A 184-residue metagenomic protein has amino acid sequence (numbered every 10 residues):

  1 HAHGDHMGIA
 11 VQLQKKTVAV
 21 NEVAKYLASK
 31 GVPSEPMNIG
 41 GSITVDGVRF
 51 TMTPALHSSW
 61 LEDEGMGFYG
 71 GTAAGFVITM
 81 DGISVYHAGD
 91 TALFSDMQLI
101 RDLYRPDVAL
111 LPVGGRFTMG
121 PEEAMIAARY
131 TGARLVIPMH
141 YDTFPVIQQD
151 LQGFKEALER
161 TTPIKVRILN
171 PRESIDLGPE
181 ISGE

Functional and structural regions predicted by a protein language model:
H1-K16, N21-Y26: Di-metal (Zn2+ and/or Mg2+/Mn2+) metal-binding site signature of metallo-dependent hydrolases with the MBL/beta-CASP
I9-L13, K30, D96-I100, E123-A127 (+1 more regions): A short acidic, amphipathic alpha-helical/loop segment
Q14-T17, K30-M37, F50: Active-site regions of enzymes building and remodeling cell-envelope glycoconjugates
K15-E22, T51-S58, I78-G89, P106-G114 (+2 more regions): Metallo-beta-lactamase
Y26-P33, T44-R49, E62-D63, M119-E122 (+1 more regions): Short, charged, surface-exposed secondary-structure boundary motifs
G31-G41, M125-E184: Binuclear metal-ion centers of metallo-dependent hydrolases, dominated by the metallo-beta-lactamase
M37-D102, N170-E184: Core dinuclear metal-dependent hydrolase active-site scaffold
A74-T131, M139-P145: Metallo-beta-lactamase
